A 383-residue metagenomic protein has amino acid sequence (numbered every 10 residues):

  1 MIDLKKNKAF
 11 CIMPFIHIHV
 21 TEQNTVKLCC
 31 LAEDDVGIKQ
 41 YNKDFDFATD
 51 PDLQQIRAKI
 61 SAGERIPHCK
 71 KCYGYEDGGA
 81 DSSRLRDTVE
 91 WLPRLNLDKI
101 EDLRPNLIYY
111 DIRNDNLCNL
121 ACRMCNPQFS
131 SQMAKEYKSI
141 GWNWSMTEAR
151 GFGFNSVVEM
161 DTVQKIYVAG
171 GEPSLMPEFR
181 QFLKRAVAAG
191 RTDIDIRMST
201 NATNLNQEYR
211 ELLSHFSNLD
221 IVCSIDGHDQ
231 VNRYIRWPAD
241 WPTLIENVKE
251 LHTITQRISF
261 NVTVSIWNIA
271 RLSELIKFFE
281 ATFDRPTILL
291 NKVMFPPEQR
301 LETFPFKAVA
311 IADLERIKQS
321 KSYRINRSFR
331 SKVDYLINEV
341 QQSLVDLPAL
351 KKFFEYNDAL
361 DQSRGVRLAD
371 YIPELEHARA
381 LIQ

Functional and structural regions predicted by a protein language model:
M1-S145, E159-M160, F329-Q383: N-terminal pre-core extensions flanking Radical SAM catalytic domains
H17, E22-Q23, R197, N218-V222 (+1 more regions): Conserved C-terminal portion of the radical SAM core fold that forms the substrate/S-adenosylmethionine-binding
D34-I38, I56-K59, R233-R236, S259-T263 (+2 more regions): Active-site rim elements
P105-L117, Q128-R150, D161-P177, A189-N206 (+3 more regions): Core AdoMet radical
W142-F152, Q164-I166, L183, A310 (+1 more regions): Eukaryote-biased activation of long, low-complexity terminal tails and linkers
G153-V157: Conserved alpha-helix/loop element of class I SAM-dependent methyltransferases that forms part of the SAM/SAH-binding
V158, L183, V187, L213-S214 (+2 more regions): N-terminal cationic-hydrophobic initiation segments that often serve targeting/anchoring roles
E178-K184, Q207-L213, R271-L275: Distinct, well-ordered alpha-helical segments
